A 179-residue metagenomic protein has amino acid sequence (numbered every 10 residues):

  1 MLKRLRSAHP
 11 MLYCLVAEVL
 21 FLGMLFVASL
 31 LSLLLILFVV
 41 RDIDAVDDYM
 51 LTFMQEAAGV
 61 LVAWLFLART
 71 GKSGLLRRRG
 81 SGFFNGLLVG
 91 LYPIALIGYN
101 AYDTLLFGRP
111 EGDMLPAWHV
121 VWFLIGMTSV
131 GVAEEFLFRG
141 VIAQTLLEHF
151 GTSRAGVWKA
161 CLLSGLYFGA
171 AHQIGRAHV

Functional and structural regions predicted by a protein language model:
M1-R77: N-terminal, membrane-interfacial amphipathic/helix-forming hydrophobic leader that caps and precedes the first
K3-S7, R77-G82, E111-V120, F150-A155: Helix-boundary and loop/linker segments of multi-pass membrane transporters
C14-V19, G86-G90, V120-V121, W158-L163: Hydrophobic alpha-helical transmembrane segments
L22-S29, I94-Y102, G165-Q173: Aromatic-anchored segments of alpha-helical transmembrane domains
F53, V120, L124, T128 (+2 more regions): Residue-level signature of the transmembrane alpha-helical core of multi-pass small-molecule transporters
L67-S73, I97-E111: Transmembrane alpha-helix boundary signature
F136-L163: Membrane-interface helix/loop boundary segments of multi-pass membrane proteins
A177-V179: Conserved small/polar residues in nucleotide/adenosyl-binding loops
